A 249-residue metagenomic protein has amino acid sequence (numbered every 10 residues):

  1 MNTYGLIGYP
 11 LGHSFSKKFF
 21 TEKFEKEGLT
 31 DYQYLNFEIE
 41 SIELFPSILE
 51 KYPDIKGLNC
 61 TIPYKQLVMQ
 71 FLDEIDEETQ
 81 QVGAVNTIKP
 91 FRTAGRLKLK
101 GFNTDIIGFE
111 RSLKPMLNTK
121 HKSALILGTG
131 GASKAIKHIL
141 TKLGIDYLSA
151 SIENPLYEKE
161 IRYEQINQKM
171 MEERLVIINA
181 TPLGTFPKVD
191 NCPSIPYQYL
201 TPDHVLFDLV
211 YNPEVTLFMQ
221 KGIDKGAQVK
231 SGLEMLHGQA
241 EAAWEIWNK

Functional and structural regions predicted by a protein language model:
N2-M116: Phosphate/diphosphate ligand-binding glycine-rich loop within oxidoreductases
G8, N103-I106, L113, L117 (+1 more regions): Glycine-rich adenosine-cofactor-binding loop
P10, G130, E153-N154, N212: Residues in the short beta-alpha loop(s) of Rossmann-like NAD(P)-binding domains
C60-L67, A132, P182-T185, N212: Short glycine-rich anion-binding loops that position phosphate/pyrophosphate groups of nucleotides and phosphorylated
R111-S112, Q228-K249: Active-site capping/gating segments
K142-E160: NAD(P)-binding Rossmann-fold cofactor-contacting core
E158-K230, E234: Rossmann-like adenosine-cofactor binding region
